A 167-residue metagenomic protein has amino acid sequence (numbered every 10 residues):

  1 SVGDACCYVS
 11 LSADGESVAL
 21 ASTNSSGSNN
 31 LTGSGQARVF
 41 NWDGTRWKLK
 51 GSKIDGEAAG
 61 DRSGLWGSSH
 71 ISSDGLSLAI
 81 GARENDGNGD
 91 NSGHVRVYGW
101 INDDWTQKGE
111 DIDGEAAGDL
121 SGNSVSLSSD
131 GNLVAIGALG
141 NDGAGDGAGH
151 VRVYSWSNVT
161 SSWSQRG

Functional and structural regions predicted by a protein language model:
S1-G167: Conserved beta-strand/short-helix segments that make up beta-rich extracellular adhesion/recognition modules
